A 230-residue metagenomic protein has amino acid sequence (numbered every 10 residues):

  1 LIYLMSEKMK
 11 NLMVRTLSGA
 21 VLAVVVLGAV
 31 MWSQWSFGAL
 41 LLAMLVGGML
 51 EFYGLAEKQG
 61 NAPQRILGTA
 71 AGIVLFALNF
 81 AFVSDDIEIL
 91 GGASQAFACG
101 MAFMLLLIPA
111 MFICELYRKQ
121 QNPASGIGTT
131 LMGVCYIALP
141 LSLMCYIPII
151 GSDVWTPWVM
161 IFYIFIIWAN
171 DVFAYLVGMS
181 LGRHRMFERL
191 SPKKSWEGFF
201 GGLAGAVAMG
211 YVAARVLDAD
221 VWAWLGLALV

Functional and structural regions predicted by a protein language model:
I2-A228: Membrane-embedded alpha-helical bundles of polytopic integral membrane proteins
